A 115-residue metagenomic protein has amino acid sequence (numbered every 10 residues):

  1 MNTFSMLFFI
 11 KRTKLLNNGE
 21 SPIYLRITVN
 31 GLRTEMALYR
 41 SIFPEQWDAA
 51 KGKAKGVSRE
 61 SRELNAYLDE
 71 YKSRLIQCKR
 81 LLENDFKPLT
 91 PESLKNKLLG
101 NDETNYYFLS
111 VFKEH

Functional and structural regions predicted by a protein language model:
M1-N65: Short, Arg/Lys-rich segments that mark the N-terminal edge of DNA/RNA- and chromatin-recognition modules
I42-H115: N-terminal DNA-binding module of tyrosine recombinases/phage integrases
